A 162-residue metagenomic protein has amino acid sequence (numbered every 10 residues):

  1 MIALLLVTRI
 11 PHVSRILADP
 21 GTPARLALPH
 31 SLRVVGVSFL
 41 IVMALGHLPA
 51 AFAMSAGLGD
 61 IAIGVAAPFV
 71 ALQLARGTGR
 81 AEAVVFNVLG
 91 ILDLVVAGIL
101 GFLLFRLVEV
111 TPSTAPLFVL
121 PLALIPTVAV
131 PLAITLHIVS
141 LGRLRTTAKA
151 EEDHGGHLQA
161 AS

Functional and structural regions predicted by a protein language model:
M1-L4, T8-R25, A53: Early transmembrane hairpin module of multi-pass membrane proteins
M1-T8, A62-V70, L124-G142: Hydrophobic cores of alpha-helical transmembrane segments in multi-pass inner/ER membrane proteins, independent
H12-P23, A75-E82, K149-A150: Membrane-interface helix-boundary motifs at transmembrane edges
L26-R80: Membrane-proximal helix-loop-helix units in multi-pass membrane proteins
V34-G46, L94-V110: C-terminal ends of transmembrane alpha-helices and the immediately adjacent extracellular/lumenal or cytosolic loop
E82-G98: Hydrophobic alpha-helical membrane-insertion segments
L107-I125: Short, membrane-exposed interhelical loops at transmembrane-helix boundaries
T147-S162: Short, highly charged, low-complexity non-transmembrane loops/tails of multi-pass membrane proteins
